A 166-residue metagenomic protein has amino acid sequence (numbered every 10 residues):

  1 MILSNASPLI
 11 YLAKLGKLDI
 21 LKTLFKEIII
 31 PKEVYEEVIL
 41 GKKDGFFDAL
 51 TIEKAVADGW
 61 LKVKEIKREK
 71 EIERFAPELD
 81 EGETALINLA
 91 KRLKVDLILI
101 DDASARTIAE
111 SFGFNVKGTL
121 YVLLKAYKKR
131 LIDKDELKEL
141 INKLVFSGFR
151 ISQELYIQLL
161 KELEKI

Functional and structural regions predicted by a protein language model:
M1-L3, S7-D96, A103, F114 (+2 more regions): Active-site-proximal, substrate-binding regions of enzyme catalytic domains and RNA-binding/basic surfaces
F46, K54, R106-I166: Acidic, PIN/NYN-like endoribonuclease modules and their adjacent C-terminal/linker elements
